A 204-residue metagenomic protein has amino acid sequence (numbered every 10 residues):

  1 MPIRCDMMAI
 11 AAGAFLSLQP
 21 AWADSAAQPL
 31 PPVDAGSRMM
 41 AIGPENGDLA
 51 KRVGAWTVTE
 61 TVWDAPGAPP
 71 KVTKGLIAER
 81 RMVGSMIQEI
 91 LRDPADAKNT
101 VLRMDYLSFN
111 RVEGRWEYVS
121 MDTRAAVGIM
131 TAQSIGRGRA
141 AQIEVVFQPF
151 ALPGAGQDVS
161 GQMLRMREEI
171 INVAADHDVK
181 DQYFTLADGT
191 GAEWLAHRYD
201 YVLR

Functional and structural regions predicted by a protein language model:
M1-I10: Bacterial N-terminal signal peptides that target proteins for export
A9-Q19: Bacterial N-terminal signal peptides
A21-A27: Boundary at the C-terminal end of the N-terminal hydrophobic targeting segment
A27-P31, H177, Y183-R204: Edge beta-strand at a domain terminus
M39, V58-R165: Central antiparallel beta-sheet cores of small beta-barrel/beta-sandwich binding domains
M40-T57: N-terminal helix-cap/turn-to-beta initiation motif at the start of protein domains
K51-R52, T59-A65, F109-N110, K180-A192: Short beta-strand segments and strand-loop junctions that repeat across beta-rich extracellular domains
V83, N172-D176: Residue-level recognition of beta-strand termini and adjacent short loop/turns
